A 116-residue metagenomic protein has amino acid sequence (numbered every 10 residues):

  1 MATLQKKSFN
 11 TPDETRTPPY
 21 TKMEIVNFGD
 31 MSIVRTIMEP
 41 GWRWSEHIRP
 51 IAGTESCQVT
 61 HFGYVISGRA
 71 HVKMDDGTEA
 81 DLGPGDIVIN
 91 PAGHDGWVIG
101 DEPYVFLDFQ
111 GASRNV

Functional and structural regions predicted by a protein language model:
M1-I37, S45: A short, N-terminal "cap"/entry segment at the start of jelly-roll beta-barrel domains of the cupin/DSBH fold
N10, P40-W42, G111-V116: Glyoxalase I/VOC metalloenzyme domain signal
M31, P50-D76: Glycine- and acidic-residue-biased ligand/ion/polar-headgroup-sensing regions
R35-S56: Conserved short histidine dyad/triad with adjacent acidic residue
R43-W44, G68-K73, G96: Short beta-strand segments in beta-sandwich/barrel cores
M74-H94: Short acidic-glycine-tyrosine-enriched beta hairpin
P91-V116: Ligand-binding loop in jelly-roll beta-barrel domains
